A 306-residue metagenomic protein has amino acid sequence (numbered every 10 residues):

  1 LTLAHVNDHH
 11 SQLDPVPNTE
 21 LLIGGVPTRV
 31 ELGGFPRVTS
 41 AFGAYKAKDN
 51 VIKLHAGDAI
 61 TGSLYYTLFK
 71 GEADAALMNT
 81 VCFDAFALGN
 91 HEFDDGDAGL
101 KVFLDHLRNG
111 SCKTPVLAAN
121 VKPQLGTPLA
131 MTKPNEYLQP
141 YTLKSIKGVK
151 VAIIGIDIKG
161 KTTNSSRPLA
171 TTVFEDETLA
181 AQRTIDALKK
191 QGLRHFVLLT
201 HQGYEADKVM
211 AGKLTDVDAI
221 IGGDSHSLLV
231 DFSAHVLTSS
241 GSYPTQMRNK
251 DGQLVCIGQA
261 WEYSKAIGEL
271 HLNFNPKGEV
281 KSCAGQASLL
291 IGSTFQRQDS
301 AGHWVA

Functional and structural regions predicted by a protein language model:
L1-I291: Acidic, metal/ion-coordinating pockets
A284-A287, F295-Q298, G302: Mobile "lid/hinge" segments at catalytic clefts and subdomain interfaces of large enzymes
A306: Glycine-rich phosphate/diphosphate-binding loops and the adjacent beta-loop-alpha structural elements that coordinate
